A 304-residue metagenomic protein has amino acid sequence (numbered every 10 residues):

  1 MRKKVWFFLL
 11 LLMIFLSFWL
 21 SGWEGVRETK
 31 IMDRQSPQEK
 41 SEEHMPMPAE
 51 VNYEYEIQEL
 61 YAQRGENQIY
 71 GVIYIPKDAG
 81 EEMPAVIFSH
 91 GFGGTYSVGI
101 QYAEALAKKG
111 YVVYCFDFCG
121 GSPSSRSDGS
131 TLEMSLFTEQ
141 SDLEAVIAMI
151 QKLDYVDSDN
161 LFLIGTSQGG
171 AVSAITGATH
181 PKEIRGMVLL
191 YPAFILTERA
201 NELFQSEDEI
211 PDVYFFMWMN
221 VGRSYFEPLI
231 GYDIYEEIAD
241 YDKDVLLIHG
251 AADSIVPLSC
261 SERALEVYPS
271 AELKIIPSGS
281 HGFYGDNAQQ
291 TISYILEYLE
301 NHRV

Functional and structural regions predicted by a protein language model:
P37-D78: N-terminal cap/lid segment of alpha/beta-hydrolase-fold proteins
E82-G91: Short beta-strand element of the alpha/beta-hydrolase
F92-E104: The serine-hydrolase catalytic nucleophile loop
A105-R126: Conserved alpha/beta-hydrolase
E133-D154: Alpha/beta-hydrolase active-site loop
I175-S224: Hydrolase active-site cap/lid region
Y241, L247-H249, D253: Short beta-strand/loop motif that positions the catalytic acidic residue of the alpha/beta-hydrolase fold
G279-Q290: Catalytic histidine-centered segment of alpha/beta-hydrolase-like enzymes
